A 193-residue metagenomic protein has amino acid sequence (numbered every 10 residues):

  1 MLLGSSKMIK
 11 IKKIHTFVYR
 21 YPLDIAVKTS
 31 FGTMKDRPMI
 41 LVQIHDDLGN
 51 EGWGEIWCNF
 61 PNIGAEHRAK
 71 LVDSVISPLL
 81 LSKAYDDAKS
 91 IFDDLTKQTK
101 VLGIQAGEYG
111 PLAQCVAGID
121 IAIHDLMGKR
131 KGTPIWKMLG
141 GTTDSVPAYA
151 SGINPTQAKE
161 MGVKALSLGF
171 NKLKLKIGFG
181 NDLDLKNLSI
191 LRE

Functional and structural regions predicted by a protein language model:
S6-W53, W57-P61: Structured beta-strand/loop patches that form or line metal/cofactor-binding pockets in enzymes
I9-K13, F17-V18, K129, T133-D144: N-terminal amphipathic alpha-helix/helix-capping segment at the start of soluble metabolic enzymes
K13, H45-R130: Metal- or metallocofactor-binding catalytic centers and their adjacent structured scaffolds across diverse enzyme
K28, G32, Y85, G140-D144: Short capping/connector residues at structural and topological boundaries
S30, L112-A113, A150, K176: A generic structural signal for short
I40, C115, D144-P147: Generic beta-strand structural signal
K137-E193: Metal-dependent enolase-superfamily TIM-barrel catalytic cores that perform enediolate-based chemistry
